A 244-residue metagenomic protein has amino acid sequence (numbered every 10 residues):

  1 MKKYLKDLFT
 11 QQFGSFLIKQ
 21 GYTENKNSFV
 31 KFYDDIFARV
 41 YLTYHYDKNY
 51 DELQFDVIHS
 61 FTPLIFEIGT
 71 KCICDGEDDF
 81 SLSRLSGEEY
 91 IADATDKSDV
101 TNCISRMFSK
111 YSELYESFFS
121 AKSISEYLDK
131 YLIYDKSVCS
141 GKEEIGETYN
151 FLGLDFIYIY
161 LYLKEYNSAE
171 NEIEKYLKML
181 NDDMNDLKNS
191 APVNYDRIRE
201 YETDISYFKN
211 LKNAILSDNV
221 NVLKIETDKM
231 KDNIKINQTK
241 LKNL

Functional and structural regions predicted by a protein language model:
M1-K6, K31-L244: Intrinsically disordered, low-complexity regulatory regions enriched in serine/threonine/proline and acidic residues
K3-N25: Amphipathic alpha-helical segments
K26-V30: Acidic carboxylate-rich catalytic motifs and surrounding loops in phosphoryl-/glycosyl-chemistry enzymes
